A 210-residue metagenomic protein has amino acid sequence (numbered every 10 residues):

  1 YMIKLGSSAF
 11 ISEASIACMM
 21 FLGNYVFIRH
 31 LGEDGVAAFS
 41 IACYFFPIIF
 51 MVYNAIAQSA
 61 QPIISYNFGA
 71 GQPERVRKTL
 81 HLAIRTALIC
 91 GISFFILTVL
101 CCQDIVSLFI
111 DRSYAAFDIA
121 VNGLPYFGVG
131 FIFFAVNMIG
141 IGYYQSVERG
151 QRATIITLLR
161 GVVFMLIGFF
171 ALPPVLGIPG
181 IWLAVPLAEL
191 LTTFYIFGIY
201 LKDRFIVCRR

Functional and structural regions predicted by a protein language model:
Y1-G6, I64-G130, A171-R210: Short alpha-helical transmembrane segments in multi-pass integral membrane proteins
Y1-L22, F27, I48-V52, L124 (+2 more regions): Hydrophobic faces of transmembrane alpha-helices in multi-pass small-molecule transporters and flippases across diverse
L5, M20, N24, M51-N54 (+4 more regions): Structural signal for membrane-spanning alpha-helices in multi-pass inner-membrane proteins, emphasizing helix cores
A9-F21, Y25, N54, T86-V99 (+2 more regions): Hydrophobic alpha-helical transmembrane segments in multi-pass membrane proteins
A17-Y44, I48, Y66, D104-S113 (+1 more regions): Helix-terminus/linker motif at the lipid-water interface of multi-pass membrane proteins
D34-G35, G150-R152, G177-I178: Membrane-helix interface segments
A38-I96, L100-C102, F134-I156: Small-residue-rich hydrophobic transmembrane alpha-helices
N54-A57, F127-S146, R152-F164, G168 (+1 more regions): Short runs within selected transmembrane alpha-helices of multi-pass transporters and secretion channels
